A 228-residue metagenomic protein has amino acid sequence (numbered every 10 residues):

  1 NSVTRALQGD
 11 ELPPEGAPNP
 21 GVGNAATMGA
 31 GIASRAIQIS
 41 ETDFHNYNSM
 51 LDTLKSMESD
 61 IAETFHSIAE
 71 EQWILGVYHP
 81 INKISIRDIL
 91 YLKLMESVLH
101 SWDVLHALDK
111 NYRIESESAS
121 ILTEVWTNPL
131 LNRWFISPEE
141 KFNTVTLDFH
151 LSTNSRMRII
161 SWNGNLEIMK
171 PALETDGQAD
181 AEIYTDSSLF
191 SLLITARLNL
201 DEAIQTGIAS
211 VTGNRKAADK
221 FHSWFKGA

Functional and structural regions predicted by a protein language model:
N1, K55, S59, M95-V98 (+2 more regions): A structural signal for well-ordered alpha-helical segments within the folded catalytic domains of diverse enzymes
S2-T64: Short, helix-capping/interhelical loops that line the mouth of catalytic, cofactor-, or ligand-binding pockets
A6-L12, G16-N19, M50, L75-K83 (+2 more regions): Domain-scale activation on soluble regions of proteins
M50-M57, I89-K93, A179: Amphipathic alpha-helix face/heptad-repeat signature
S59-L90: Acidic interhelical loop/turn segments
E70, I89-M157, N163, S223-A228: Acidic, aliphatic-rich amphipathic alpha-helical segments
S155-E182: Acidic/His-leaning functional-site neighborhoods
E174-A228: C-terminal interaction segments
